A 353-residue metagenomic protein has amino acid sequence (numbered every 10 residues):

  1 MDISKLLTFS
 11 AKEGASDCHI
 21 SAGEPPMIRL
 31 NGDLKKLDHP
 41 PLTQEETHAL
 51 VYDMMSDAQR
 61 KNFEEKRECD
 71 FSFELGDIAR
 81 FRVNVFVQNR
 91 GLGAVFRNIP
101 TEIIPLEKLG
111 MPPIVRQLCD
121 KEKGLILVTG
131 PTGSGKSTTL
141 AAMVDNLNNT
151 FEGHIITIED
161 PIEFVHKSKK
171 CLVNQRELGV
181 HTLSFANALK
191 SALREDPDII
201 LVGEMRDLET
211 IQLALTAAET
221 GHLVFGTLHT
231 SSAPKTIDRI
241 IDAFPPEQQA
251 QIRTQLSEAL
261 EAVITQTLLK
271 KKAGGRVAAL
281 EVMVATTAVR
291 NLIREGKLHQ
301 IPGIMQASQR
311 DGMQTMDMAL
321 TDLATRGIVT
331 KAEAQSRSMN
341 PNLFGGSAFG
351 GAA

Functional and structural regions predicted by a protein language model:
M1-A353: Short, flexible helix-loop junctions that flank or precede catalytic/ligand sites
